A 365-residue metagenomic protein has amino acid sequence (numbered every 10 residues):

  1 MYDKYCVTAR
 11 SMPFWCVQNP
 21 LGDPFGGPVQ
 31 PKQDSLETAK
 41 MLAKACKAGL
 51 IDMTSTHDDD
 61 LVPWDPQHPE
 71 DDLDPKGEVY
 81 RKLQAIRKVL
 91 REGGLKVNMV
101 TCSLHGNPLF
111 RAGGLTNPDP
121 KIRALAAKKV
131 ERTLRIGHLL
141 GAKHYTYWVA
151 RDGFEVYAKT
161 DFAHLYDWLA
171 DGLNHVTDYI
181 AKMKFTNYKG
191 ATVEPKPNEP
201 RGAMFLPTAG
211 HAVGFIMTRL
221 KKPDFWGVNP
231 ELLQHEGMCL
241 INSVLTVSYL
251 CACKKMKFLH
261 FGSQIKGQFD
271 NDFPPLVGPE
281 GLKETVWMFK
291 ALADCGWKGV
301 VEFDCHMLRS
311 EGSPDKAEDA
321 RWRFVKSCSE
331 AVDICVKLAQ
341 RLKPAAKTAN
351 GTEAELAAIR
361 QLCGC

Functional and structural regions predicted by a protein language model:
M1-L50, P69, R135, K143 (+3 more regions): Histidine-acidic metal/acid-base catalytic patches
C16-Q18, D58-V62, T101-G106, V149-G153 (+4 more regions): Active-site-proximal loop/turn and secondary-structure-junction residues that shape catalytic pockets, frequently
P20-G27, D60-Y80, G106-A124, R151-H164 (+2 more regions): Surface-exposed, active-site-proximal loop segments in enzymatic domains
S35-T38, I51-P63: Active-site loop/lid in soluble adenylation, ligation, and acyl-transfer enzymes
D52-H57, V97-C102, G141-V149, F185-E194 (+1 more regions): Short beta-strand segments at enzyme active-site cores
S55-H57, L90-L115, Y145-V156, N198 (+1 more regions): Substrate-binding cleft and catalytic face of glycoside hydrolase catalytic domains, especially the flexible beta-alpha
E70-S103: A contiguous, low-structure linker/loop signature
I86-V89, P118-Y145, H164-K184: An active-site-proximal structural segment forming one wall of the substrate-binding cleft that immediately precedes
